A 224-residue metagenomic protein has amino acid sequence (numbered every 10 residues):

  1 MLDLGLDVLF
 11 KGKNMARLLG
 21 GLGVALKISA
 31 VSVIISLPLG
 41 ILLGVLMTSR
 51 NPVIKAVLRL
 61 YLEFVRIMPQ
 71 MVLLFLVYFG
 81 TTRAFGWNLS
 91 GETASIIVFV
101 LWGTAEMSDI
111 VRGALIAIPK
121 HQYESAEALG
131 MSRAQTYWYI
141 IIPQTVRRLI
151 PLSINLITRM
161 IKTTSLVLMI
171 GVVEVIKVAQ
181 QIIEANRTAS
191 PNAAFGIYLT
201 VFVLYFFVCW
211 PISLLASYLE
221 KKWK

Functional and structural regions predicted by a protein language model:
M1-K224: Transmembrane alpha-helices and adjacent helix-loop boundaries
